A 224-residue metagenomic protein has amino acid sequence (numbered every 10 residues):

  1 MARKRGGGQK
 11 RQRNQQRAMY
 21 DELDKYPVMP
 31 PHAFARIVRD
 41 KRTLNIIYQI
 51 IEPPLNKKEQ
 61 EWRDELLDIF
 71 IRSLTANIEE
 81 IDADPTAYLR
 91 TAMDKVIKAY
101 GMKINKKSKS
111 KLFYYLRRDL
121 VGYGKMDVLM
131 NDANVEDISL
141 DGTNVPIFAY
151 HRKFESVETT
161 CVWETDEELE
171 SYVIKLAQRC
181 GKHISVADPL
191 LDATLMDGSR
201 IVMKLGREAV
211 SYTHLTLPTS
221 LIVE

Functional and structural regions predicted by a protein language model:
A2-G7, E22-I37, K41, N45 (+3 more regions): N-terminal "pre-motor" subdomain/linker immediately upstream of P-loop NTPase catalytic cores
G8-Q16: Short Lys/Arg-enriched alpha/beta "domain-start" segment
R13, Y20-L23: Short, charged/polar N-terminal "headpieces" of proteins
E59-R72, M93: N-terminal assembly/transducer modules of large multi-domain enzymes, emphasizing dimerization/partner-binding
E65, A76-E79: Long, charged N-terminal accessory/stalk domains
H214-E224: Single conserved hydrophobic/aromatic residue that forms the stacking wall/gate of nucleotide- or nucleobase-binding
